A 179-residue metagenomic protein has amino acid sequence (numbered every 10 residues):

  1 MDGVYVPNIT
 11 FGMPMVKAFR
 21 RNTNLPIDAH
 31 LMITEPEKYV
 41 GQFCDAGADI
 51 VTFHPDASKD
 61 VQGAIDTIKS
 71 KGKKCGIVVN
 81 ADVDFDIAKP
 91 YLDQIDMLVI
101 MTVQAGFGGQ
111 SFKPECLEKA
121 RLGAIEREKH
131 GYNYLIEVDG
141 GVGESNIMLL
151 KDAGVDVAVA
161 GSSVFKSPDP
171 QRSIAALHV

Functional and structural regions predicted by a protein language model:
M1-D2, M32-P36, D56, N80-D82 (+3 more regions): Active-site beta-loop-alpha junctions enriched in small/polar residues
M1-I33, Q42, V103: An active-site metal/cofactor-coordinating segment within enzyme catalytic domains
P7-F11, S111-E118, F165, D169-R172: Alpha-helix N-cap and loop-to-helix initiation/capping positions
N22, P26, K38-Y39, A48-L135: Conserved anion-binding
E37-D45, V83-I95, G140-V157: Catalytic cores of alpha/beta
F43, L98, G123, D139 (+3 more regions): Conserved, mostly hydrophobic/aromatic
I50, C75, V157-A158, V164: A short hydrophobic/small-residue beta-strand
I68, K151, S163-V179: C-terminal helical cap(s) of enzyme catalytic domains, especially alpha/beta-barrels
